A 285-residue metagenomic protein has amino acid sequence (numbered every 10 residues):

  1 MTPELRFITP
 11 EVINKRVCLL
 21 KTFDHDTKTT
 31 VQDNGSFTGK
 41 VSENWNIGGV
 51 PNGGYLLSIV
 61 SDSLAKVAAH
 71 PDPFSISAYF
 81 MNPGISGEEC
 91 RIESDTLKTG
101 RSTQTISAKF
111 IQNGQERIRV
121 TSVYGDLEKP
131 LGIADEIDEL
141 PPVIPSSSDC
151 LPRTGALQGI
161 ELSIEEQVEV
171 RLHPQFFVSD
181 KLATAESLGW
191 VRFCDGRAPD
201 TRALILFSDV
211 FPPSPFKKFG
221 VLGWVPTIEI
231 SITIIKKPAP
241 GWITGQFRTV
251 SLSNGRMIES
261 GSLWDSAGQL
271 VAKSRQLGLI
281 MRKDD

Functional and structural regions predicted by a protein language model:
M1-D285: Terminal targeting signals and extreme-terminal segments of soluble enzymes
